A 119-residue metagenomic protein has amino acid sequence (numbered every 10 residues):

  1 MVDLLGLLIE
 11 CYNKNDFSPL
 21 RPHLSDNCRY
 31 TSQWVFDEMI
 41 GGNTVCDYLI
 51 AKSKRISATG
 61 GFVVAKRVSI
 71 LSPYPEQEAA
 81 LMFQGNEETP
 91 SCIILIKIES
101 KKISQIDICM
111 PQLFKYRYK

Functional and structural regions predicted by a protein language model:
M1-K119: C-terminal and inter-domain tail/linker signature
